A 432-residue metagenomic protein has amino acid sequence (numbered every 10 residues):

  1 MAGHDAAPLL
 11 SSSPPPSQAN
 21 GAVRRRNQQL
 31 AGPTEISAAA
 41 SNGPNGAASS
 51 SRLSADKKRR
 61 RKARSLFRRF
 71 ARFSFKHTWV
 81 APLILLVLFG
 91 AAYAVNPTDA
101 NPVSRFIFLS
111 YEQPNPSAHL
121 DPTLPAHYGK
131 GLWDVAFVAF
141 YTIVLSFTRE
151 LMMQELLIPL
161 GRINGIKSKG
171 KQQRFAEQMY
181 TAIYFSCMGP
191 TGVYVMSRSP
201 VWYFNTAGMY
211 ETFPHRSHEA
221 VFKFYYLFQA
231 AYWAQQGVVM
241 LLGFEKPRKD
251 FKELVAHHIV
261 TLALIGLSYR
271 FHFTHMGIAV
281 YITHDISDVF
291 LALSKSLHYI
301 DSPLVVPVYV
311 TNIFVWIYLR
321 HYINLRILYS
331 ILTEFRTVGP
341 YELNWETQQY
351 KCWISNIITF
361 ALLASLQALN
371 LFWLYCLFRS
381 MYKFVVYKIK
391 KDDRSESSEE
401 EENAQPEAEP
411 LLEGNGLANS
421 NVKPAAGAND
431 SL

Functional and structural regions predicted by a protein language model:
A2-P16, N20-H272, H298, V305-W316 (+2 more regions): Membrane-helix and juxtamembrane interface regions of eukaryotic multi-pass membrane proteins
K252-E253, H275-T283: Hydrophobic alpha-helical membrane segments of integral membrane proteins
M276, L291-A292, L325-I327: Intrinsically disordered, low-complexity regions enriched in proline, serine, glycine and charged residues
Y281-D285, I313-I317: Transmembrane helix-bundle signature of multi-pass membrane transporters/permeases
T283-S294: Alpha-helical transmembrane segments and their membrane-interface exit regions
